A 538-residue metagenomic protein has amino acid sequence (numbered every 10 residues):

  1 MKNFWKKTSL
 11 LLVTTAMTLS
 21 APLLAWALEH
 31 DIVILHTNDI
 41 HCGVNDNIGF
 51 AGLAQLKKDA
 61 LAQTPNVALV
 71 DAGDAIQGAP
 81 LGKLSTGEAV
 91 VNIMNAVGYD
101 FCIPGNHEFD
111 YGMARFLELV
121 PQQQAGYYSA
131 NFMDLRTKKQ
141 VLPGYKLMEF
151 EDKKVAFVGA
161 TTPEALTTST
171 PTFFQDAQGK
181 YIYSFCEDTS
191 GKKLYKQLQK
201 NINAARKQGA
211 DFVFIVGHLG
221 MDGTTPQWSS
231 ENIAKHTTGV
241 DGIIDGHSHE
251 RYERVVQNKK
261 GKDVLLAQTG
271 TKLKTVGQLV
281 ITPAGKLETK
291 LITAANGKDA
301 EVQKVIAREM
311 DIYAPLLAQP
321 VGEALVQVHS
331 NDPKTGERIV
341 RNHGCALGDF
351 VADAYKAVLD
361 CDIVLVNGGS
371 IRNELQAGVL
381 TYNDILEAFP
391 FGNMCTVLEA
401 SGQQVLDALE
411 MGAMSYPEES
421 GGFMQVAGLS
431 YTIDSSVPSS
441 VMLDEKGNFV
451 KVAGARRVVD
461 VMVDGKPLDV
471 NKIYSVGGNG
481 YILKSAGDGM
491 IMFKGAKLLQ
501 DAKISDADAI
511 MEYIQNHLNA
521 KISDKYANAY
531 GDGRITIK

Functional and structural regions predicted by a protein language model:
K2-L12: Bacterial N-terminal signal peptides that target proteins for export
L12-T18: Gram-negative bacterial Sec-dependent N-terminal signal peptides
T18-W26: C-terminal segment of classical bacterial N-terminal signal peptides
W26-K298, N342-A354, V364, M414-Y416 (+2 more regions): Acidic, metal/ion-coordinating pockets
L28-D31, T37, G43, A62 (+4 more regions): Catalytic centers of hydrolytic enzymes
